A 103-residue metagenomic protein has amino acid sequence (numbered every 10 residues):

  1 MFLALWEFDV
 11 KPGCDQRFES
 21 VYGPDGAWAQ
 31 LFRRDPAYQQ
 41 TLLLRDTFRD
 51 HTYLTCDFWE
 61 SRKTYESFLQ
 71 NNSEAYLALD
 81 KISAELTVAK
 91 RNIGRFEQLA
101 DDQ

Functional and structural regions predicted by a protein language model:
F2-D9, Q40-Q70: Short, well-ordered beta-strand segments in beta-rich or mixed alpha/beta enzyme and ligand-binding folds
P12-G13, D35: Short acidic-aromatic low-complexity motifs
G13-E19, Y65-E66: Short, conserved charged micro-motifs
F18, W28-L31, L43-D46: Intrinsically disordered, low-complexity segments enriched in polar/charged residues with Gly/Pro, especially when
G23-Q40, F58-I93: An amphipathic, aromatic/His-enriched active-site/gating alpha helix that lines ligand/cofactor pockets
F96-Q103: Acidic/histidine-enriched, glycine/proline-rich intrinsically disordered or flexible terminal extensions
